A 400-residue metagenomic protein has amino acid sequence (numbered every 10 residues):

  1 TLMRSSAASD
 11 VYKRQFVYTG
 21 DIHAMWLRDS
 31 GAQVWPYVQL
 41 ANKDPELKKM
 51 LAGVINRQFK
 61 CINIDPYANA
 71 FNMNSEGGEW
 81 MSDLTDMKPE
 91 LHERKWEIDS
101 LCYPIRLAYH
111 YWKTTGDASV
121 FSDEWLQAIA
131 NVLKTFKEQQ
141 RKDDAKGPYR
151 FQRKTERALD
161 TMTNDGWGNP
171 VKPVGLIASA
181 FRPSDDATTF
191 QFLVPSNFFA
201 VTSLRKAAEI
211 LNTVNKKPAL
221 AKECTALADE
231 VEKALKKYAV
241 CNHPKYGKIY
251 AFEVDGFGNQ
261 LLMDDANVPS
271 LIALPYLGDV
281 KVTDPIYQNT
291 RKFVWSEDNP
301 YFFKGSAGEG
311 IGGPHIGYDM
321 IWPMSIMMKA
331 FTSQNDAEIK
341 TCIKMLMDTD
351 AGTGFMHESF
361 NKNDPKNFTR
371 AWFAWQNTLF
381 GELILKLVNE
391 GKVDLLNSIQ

Functional and structural regions predicted by a protein language model:
T1-A8, Y12: Single conserved hydrophobic/aromatic residue that forms the stacking wall/gate of nucleotide- or nucleobase-binding
H23-L51, I55-L159, A374-V388: Aromatic-rich carbohydrate-recognition surfaces in CAZymes
L27, P66-Y67, N74, T85-P89 (+3 more regions): Extended ligand-binding clefts on enzyme/binding-domain cores
A32-P45, Y103-A118, F198-K217, I272-T283 (+2 more regions): Well-ordered alpha-helical scaffold segments within catalytic/enzyme domains
P45-C61, A118-K137, A207, T213-Y238 (+3 more regions): Extended, well-ordered alpha-helical scaffold segments
S82-P89, R94-E97, L261-K281, Y318-Q400: C-terminal capping/lid segments that line or modulate ligand- or cofactor-binding pockets
